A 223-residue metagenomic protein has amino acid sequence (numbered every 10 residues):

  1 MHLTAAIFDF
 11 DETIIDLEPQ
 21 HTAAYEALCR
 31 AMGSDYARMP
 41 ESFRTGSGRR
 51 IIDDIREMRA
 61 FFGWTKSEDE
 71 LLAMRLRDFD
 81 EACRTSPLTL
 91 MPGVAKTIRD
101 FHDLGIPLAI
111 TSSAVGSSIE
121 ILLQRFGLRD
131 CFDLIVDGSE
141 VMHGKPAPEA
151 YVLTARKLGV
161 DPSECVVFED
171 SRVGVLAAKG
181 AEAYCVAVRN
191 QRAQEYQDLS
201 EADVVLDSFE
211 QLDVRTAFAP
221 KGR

Functional and structural regions predicted by a protein language model:
M1-T4, R99-H102, V115-R223: Asp-based, Mg2+/Mn2+-dependent phosphohydrolase catalytic module
H2-L104: N-terminal helical cap/lid subdomain that shapes the substrate entry/recognition surface in HAD-like hydrolases
T13, S112-A114: Conserved phosphate-coupling serine/threonine residues in phosphotransfer and NTP-handling enzymes
D16, G46, L88, I110 (+2 more regions): Residue-level marker of alpha-helix boundaries and capping positions
P19, S112, I121: Conserved catalytic-core motifs of eukaryotic protein kinase domains, centered on the activation segment
Y36-R38, K66, L108, D130 (+1 more regions): Residue-level detector of short coil/turn "hinge" positions at structural boundaries
M74, P107, V173, A177: Electropositive, surface-exposed helix/loop patches at the edges of structured domains that serve as adaptable
A109-I110, A187: Hydrophobic beta-strand core positions in alpha/beta domains
